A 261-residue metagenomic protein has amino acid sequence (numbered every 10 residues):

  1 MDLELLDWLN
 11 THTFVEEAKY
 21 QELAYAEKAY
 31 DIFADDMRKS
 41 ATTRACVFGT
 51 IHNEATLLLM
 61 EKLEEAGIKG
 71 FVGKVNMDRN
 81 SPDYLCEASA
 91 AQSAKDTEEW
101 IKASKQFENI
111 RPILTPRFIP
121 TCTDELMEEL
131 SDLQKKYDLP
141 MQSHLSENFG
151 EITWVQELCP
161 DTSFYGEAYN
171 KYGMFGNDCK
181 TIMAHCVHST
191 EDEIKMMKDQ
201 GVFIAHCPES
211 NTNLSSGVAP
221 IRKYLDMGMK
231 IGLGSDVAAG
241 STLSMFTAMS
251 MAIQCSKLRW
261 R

Functional and structural regions predicted by a protein language model:
D2-I68, Q92-Q106: Alpha-helical scaffold segments that flank or form the walls of functional sites
Y30-M37, T42, F203, N211-N213 (+1 more regions): C-terminal helical cap
A41, L63, L114, H144 (+5 more regions): Divalent metal-coordination and catalytic microenvironments
E54-V187: Metal-coordinating catalytic core of metallo-dependent amide/deamination hydrolases
V75-D78, E147, P208-N213, V237-A239: Short, acidic/turn-prone active-site loops that include or flank metal/cofactor- and phosphate-binding residues
F164-E167, K171-N177, R222-R261: His/Asp/Glu-enriched, well-ordered alpha-helical/loop segment that forms or immediately abuts the divalent-metal
M183, E191, N211-V218, T242-L243: C-terminal active-site-proximal or functional interface alpha/beta core segments in diverse enzymes
S189-V202, C207-T212: Long hydrophobic segments that form regular secondary structure
